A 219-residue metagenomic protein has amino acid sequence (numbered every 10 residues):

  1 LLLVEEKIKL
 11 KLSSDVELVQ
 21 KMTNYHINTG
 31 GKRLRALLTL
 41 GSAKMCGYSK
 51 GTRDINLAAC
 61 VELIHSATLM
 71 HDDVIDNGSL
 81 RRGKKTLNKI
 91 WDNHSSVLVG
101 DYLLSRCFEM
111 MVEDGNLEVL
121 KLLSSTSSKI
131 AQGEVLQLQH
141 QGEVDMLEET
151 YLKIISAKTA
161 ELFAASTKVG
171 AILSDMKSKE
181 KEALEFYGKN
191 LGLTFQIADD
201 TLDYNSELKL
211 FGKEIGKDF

Functional and structural regions predicted by a protein language model:
L1-K9: N-terminal amphipathic/basic leader segments beginning at the initiator methionine
K9-F219: Mg2+-dependent prenyl diphosphate-binding active-site environment of isoprenoid biosynthetic enzymes
